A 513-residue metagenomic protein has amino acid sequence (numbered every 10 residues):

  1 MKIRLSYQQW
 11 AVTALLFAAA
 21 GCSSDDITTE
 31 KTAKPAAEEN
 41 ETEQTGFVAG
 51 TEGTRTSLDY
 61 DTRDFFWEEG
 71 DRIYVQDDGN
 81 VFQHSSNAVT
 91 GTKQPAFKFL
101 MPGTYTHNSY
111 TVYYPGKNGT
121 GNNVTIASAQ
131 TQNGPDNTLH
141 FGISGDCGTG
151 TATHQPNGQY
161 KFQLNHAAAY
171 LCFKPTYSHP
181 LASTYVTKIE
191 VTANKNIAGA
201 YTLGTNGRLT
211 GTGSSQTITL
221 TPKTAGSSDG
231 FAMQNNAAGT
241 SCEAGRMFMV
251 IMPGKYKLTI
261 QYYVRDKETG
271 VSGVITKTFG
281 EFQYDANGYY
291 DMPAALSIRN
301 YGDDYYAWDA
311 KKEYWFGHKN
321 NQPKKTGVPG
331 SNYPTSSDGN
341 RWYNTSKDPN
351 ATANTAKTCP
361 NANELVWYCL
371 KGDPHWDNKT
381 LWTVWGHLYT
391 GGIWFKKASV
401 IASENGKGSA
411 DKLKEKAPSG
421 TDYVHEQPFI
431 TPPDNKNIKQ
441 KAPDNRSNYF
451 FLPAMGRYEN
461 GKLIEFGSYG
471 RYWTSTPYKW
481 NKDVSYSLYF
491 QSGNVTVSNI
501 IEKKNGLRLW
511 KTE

Functional and structural regions predicted by a protein language model:
K2-L370, P374-N378, Y389-T390, G406: Sec-type signal peptide cleavage vicinity
W382, Y389-E513: C-terminal, surface-exposed recognition/capping segments
